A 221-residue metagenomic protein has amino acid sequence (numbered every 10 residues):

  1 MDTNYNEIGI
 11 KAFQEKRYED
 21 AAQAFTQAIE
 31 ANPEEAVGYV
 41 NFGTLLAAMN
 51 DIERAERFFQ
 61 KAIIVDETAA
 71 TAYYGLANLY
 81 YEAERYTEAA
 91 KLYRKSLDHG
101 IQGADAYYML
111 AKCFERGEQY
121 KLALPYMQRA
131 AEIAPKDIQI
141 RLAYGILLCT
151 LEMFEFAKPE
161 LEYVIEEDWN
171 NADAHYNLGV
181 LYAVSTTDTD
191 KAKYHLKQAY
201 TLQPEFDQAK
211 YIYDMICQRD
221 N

Functional and structural regions predicted by a protein language model:
M1-N4, I8, L181-N221: Terminal, low-structured helical/coil segments at or just beyond the last alpha-helical repeat
N6, F13, V40, A47 (+5 more regions): Position-specific recognition of the canonical hydrophobic site in helix A of tetratricopeptide repeat
Q14-Q27, M49-K61, A83-K95, R116-R129 (+3 more regions): Structural signature of tandem alpha-helical TPR/SEL1-like repeats, specifically the intra-repeat loop/turn
Q27-M49: Short, charge-rich amphipathic alpha-helical segments embedded in non-transmembrane helical bundles/solenoids
A31, V65, H99-G100, I133 (+2 more regions): Structural marker of alpha-solenoid helical repeat scaffolds
